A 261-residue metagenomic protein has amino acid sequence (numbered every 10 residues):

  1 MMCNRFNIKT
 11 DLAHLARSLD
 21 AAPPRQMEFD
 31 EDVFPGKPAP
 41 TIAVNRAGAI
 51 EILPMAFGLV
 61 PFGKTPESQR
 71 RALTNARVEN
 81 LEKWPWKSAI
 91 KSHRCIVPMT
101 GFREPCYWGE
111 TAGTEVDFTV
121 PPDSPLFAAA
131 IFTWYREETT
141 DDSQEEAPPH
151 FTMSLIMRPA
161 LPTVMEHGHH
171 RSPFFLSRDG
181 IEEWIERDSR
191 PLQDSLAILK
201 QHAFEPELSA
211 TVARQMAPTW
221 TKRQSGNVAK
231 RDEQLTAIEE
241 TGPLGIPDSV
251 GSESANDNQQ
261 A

Functional and structural regions predicted by a protein language model:
M1-A261: Short linear sequence motif anchored by a di-proline
